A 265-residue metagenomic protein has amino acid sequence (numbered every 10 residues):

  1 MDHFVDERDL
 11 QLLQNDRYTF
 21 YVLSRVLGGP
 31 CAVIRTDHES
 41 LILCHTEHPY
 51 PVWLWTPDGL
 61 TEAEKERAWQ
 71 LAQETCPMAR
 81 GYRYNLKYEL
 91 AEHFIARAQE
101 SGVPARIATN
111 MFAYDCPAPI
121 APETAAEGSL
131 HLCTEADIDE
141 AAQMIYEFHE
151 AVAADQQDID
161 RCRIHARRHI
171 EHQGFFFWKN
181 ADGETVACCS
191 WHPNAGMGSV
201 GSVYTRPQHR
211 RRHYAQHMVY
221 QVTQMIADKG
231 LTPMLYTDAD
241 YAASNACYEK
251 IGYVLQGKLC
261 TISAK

Functional and structural regions predicted by a protein language model:
M1-F20, I120-Q156: Short amphipathic alpha-helix that is part of the acyltransferase structural core
M1-P77, Y88-H93, I159: N-terminal charged segments
H48-Y50, W55-E127, I262: Acyl-donor-binding surface of acyltransferase catalytic domains
P57, R206, R210, D238: Residue-level recognition of the GNAT/N-acetyltransferase active site
E62-Q73, T205, R211-A227, N245-K250: Conserved acetyl-CoA-binding loop-helix of GNAT-fold acetyltransferases
N85-A91, M234-E249, T261-K265: Conserved beta-strand-loop-alpha-helix junction that forms the acyl-donor binding cleft
Q157-V203: A conserved beta-strand-loop-helix scaffold within acyl/acetyltransferase catalytic domains
C188, Q256-K258: Residue-level detector of high-confidence beta-strand sites
